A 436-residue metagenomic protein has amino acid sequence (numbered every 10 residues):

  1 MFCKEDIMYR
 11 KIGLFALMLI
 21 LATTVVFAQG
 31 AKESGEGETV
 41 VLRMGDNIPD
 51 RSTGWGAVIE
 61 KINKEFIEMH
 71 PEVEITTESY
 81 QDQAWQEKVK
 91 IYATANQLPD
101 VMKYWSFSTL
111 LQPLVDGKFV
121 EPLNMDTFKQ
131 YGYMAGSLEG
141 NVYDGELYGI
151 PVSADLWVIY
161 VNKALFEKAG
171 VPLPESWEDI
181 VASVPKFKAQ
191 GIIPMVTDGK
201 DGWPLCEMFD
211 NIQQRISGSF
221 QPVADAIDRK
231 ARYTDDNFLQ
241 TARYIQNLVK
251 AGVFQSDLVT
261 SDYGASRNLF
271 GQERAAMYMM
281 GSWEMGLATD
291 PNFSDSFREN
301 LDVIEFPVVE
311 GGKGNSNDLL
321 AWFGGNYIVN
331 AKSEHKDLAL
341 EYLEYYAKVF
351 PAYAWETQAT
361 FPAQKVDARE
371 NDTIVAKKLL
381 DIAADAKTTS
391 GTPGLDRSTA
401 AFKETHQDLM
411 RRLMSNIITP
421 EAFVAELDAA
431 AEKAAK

Functional and structural regions predicted by a protein language model:
F2-K4, K11, V25-L110, D116 (+7 more regions): Conserved N-terminal structural module of periplasmic/extracytoplasmic solute-binding proteins
K64, E68-M69, A169, A251 (+1 more regions): Extracytoplasmic/periplasmic substrate-recognition and gating elements
S79-K88, W177-A182, D257-G271: Short helix-initiation/N-cap motifs at beta->coil->alpha
W105-V158, V181, F187, M208-D210 (+4 more regions): Hinge/lid segment of periplasmic solute-binding proteins
E121-Y133, I216-Q240, P291-S296, V308-D318 (+2 more regions): Short, solvent-exposed loop/beta-turn-alpha elements that line the ligand-binding surface or hinge of extracytoplasmic
Y148-I150, W157, V181-K230: Extracytoplasmic/periplasmic solute-binding protein
E167, F350-Y353, V366-E370, D381-K436: Conserved C-terminal helix/tail region of periplasmic/extracytoplasmic solute-binding proteins
V184-K186, I227-L258: Glycine-centered hinge/linker elements that transmit conformational signals in sensory and ligand-binding systems
